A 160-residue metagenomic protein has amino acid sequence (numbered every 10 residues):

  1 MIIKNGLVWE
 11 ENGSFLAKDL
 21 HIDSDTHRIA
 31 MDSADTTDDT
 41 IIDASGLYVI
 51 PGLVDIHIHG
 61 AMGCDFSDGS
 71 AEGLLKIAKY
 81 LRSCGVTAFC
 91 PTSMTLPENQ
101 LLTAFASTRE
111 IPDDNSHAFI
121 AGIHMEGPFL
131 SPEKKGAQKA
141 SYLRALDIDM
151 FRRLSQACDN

Functional and structural regions predicted by a protein language model:
M1-I50: Histidine-rich, glycine-flanked metal-binding segment
D23, H27, G73-L75, K79: Short catalytic helix/loop segments, enriched in acidic residues and glycine and frequently bearing histidine
T40-I42, V54, I123: Hydrophobic/aromatic beta-strand patches that form the interior of the parallel beta-sheet core in alpha/beta enzyme
L47-G69: Di-metal (Zn2+ and/or Mg2+/Mn2+) metal-binding site signature of metallo-dependent hydrolases with the MBL/beta-CASP
H59, L75-A104, A118-S131, C158-N160: Divalent metal-dependent hydrolysis catalytic cores, especially in the metallo-beta-lactamase
F66, S93, A140-L143: Glycine- and other small-residue-rich loops at beta-strand/loop junctions that grip anionic moieties
A71-I77, D147-R152: Short, acidic/polar
A106-N160: Metal-coordinating catalytic core of metallo-dependent amide/deamination hydrolases
